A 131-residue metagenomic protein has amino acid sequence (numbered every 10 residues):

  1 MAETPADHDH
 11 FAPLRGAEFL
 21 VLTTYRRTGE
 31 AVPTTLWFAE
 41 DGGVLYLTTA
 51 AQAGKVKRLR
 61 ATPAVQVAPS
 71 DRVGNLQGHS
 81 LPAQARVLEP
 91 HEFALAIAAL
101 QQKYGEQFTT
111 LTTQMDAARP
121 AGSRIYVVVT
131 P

Functional and structural regions predicted by a protein language model:
M1-L20, N75: Extreme N-terminal tail/first-helix region
A6-D9, V32-T34, Q52-G54, T113-Q114: A generic local structural motif
H8, L14-R15, L45, P82-R86: Residues at structural and domain junctions
D9, T24-T28, L111-A117: Short helix-to-loop capping/linker segments positioned immediately adjacent to catalytic or ligand/cofactor-binding
H10-F11, L45-T49, A53-R58: Covalent nucleotidyltransferase core used to form phosphodiester bonds in nucleic acids
A17-A51, V65-P69, G78-L81: Short beta-strand segments
Q52-Y126: Short, structured beta-strand-loop surface elements
V128-T130: Short, well-ordered beta-strand micro-motif
